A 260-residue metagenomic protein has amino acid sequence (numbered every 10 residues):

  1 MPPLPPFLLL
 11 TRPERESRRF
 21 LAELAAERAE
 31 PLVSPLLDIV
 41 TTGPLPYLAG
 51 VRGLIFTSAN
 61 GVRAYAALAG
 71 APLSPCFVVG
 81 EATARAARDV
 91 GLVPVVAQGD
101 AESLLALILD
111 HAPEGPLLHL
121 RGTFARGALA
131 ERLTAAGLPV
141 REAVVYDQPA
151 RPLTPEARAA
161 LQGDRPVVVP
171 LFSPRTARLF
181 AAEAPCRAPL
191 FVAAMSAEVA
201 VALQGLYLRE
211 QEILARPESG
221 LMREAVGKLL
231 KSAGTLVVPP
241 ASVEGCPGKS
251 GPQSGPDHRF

Functional and structural regions predicted by a protein language model:
M1-V243, D257-F260: Signature of uroporphyrinogen-III synthase
S250-G251: Compositionally biased, low-complexity peptide segments typical of secreted/host-interacting small proteins
